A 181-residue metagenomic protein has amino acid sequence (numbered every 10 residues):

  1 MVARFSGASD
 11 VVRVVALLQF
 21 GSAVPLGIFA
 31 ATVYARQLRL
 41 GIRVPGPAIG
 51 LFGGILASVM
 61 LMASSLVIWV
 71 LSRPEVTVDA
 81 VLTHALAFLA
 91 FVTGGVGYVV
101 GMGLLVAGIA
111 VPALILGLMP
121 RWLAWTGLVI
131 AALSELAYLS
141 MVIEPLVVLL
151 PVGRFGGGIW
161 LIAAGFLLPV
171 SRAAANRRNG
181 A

Functional and structural regions predicted by a protein language model:
M1-A181: Hydrophobic, aromatic-enriched alpha-helical segments typical of multi-pass transmembrane helices
